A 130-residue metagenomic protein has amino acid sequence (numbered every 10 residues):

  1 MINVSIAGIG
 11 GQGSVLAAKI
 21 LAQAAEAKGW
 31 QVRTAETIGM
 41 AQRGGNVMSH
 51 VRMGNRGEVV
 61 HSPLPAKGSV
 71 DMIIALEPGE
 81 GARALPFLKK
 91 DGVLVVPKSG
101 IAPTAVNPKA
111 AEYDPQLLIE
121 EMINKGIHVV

Functional and structural regions predicted by a protein language model:
M1-V130: Active-site cofactor/cluster-binding pocket
